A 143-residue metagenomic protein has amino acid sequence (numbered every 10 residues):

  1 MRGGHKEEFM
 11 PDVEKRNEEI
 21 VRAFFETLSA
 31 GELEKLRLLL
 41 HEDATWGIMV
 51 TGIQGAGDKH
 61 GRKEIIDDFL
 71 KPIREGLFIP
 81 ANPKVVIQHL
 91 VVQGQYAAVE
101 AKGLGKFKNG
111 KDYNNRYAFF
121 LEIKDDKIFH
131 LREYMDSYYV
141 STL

Functional and structural regions predicted by a protein language model:
M1-L39, T142-L143: Short, low-complexity N-terminal intrinsically disordered segments enriched in polar/charged residues
R2-V13, R74-L143: A beta-strand edge to alpha-helix "cap/lid" segment located at domain peripheries
V21, L28, L40, F69-I73 (+1 more regions): Hydrophobic alpha-helical core bundles mediating ligand binding, dimerization, or RNAP-core interactions
V21-F24, K35-R37, A44, I65 (+3 more regions): Hydrophobic pocket/interface hotspot
A23-E26, G55, P80, H130: Short, flexible active-site loop motifs that bind/organize anionic cofactors or intermediates
H41-H89: A solvent-exposed, acidic/Ser-Thr-rich amphipathic alpha-helical stretch
